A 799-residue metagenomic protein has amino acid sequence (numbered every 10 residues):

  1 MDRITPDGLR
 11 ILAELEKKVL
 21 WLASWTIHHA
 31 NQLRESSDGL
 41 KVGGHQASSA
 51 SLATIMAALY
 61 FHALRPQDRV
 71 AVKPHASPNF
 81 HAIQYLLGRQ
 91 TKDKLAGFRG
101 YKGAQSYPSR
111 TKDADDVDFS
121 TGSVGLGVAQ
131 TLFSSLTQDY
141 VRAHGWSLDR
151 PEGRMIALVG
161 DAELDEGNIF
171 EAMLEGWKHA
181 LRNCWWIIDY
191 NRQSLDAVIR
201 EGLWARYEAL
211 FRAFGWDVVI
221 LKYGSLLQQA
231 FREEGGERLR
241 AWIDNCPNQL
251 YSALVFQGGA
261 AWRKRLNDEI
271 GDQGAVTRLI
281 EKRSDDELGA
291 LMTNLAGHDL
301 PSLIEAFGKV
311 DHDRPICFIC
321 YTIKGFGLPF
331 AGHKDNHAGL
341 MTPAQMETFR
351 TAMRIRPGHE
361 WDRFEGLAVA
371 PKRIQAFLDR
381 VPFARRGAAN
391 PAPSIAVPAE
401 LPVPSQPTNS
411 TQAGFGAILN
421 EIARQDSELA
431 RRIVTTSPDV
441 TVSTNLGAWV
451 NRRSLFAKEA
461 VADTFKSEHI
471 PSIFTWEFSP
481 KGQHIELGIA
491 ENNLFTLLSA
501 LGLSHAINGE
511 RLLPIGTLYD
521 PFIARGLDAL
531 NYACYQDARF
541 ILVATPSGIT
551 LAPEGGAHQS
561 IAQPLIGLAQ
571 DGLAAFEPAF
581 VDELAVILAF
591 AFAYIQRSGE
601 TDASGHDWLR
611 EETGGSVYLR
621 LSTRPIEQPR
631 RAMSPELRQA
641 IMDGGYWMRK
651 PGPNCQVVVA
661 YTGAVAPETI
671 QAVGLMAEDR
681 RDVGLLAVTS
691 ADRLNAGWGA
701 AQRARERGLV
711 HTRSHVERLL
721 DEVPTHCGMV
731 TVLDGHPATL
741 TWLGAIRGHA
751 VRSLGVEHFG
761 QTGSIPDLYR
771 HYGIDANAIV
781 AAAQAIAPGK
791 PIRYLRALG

Functional and structural regions predicted by a protein language model:
R3, I270-D299, L303, E360-I433 (+4 more regions): Flexible inter-domain linker/hinge segments
I4-L12, R34-G43, R65-D68, D113-T121 (+12 more regions): Glycine- and acidic
D7, I11-V19, A23, I27-E35 (+6 more regions): Cofactor-binding active-site loop characterized by glycine-rich and histidine/acidic residues
I11-W21, D68-R69, Q375-G526, L530-A538 (+6 more regions): Non-catalytic terminal/interface segments that mediate subunit docking, oligomerization, and allosteric communication
G100-V117, L126, L136, Y140-E152 (+6 more regions): Thiamine diphosphate
M155, G160-E163, Y190, T322 (+3 more regions): Active-site metal-binding loops of divalent metal-dependent hydrolases
I156-G160, L164, D528-I549, P553: A structural-propensity feature for long, helix-poor, extended segments
A157-L158, W186, T436, L542 (+2 more regions): Residue-level marker for buried hydrophobic side chains located in beta-strands that build the well-ordered beta-sheet
